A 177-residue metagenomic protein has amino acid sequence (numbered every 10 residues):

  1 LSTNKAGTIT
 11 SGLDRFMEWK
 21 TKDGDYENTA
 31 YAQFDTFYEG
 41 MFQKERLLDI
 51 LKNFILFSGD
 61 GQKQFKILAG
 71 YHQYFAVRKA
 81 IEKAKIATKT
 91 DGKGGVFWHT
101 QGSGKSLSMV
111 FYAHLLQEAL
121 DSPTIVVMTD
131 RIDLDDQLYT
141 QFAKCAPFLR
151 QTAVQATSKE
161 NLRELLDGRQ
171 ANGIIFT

Functional and structural regions predicted by a protein language model:
L1-T124, D133, Q137-L149, Q170-I174: ATP-dependent helicase/translocase motor core
V127: Conserved SAM-binding loop
I132, A153-E164: Conserved helicase motor
K159-I175: Conserved motor-coupling elements within RecA-like helicase/translocase cores
